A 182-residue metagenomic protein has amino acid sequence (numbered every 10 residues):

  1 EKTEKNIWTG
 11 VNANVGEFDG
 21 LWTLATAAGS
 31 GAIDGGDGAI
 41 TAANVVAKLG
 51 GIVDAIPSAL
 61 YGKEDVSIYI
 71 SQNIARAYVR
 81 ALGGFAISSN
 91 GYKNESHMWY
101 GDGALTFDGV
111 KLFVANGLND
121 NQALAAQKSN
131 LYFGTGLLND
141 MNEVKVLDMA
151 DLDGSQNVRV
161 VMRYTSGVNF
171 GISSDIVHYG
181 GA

Functional and structural regions predicted by a protein language model:
E1: Internal, well-ordered alpha/beta segment that forms a basic, Gly-enriched binding/recognition surface
K5-G51, A77-A182: Sequence/fold signature of self-assembling virion shell proteins
G50-G62: Short, basic/hydrophobic alpha-helical segments
A59, D65-I74, F85: Beta-edge loop/turn motif
